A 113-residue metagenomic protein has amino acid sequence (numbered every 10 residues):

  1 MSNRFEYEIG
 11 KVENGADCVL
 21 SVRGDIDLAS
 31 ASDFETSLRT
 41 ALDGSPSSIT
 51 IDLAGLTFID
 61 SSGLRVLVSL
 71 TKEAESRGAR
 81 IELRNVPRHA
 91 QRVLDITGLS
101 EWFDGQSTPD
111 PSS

Functional and structural regions predicted by a protein language model:
M1-F58, S69-S113: STAS-like cytosolic regulatory interaction modules
